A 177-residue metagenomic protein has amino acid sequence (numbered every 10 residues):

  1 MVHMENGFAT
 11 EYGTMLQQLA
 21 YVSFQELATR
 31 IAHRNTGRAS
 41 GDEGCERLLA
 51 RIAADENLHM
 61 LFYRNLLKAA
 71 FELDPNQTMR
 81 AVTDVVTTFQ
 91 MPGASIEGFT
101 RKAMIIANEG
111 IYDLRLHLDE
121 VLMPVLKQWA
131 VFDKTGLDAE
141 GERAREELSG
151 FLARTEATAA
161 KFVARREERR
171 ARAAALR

Functional and structural regions predicted by a protein language model:
M1-R177: Non-heme di-metal
